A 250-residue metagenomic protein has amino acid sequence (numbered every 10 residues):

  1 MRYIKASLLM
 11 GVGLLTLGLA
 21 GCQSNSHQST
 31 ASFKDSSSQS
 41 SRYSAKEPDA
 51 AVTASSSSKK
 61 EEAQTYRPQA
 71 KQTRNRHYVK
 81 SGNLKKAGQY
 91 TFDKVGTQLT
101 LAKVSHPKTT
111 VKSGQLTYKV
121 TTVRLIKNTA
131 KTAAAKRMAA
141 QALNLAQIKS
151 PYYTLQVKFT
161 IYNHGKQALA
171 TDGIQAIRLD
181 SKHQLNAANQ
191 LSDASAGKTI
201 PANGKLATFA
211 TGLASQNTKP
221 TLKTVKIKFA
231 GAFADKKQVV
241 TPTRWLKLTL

Functional and structural regions predicted by a protein language model:
M1-M10: Bacterial N-terminal signal peptides that target proteins for export
V12-L14: Classic N-terminal secretory signal peptides
L17-G21: C-terminal motif of bacterial Sec signal peptides marking the signal peptidase cleavage site
Q23-Q156, Y162-Q175, H183-A207, A214-L250: Conserved functional micro-motifs across diverse proteins
R178: Glycine-rich, phosphate-binding/catalytic loops in enzymes
